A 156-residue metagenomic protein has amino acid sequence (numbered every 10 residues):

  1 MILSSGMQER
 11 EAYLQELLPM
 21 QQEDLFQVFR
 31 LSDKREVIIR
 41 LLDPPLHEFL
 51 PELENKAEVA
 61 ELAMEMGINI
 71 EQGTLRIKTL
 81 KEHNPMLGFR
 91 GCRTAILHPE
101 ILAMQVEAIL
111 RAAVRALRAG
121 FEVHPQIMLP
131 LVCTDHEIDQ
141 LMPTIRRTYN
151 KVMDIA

Functional and structural regions predicted by a protein language model:
M1-A156: Conserved alpha/beta-domain cores
